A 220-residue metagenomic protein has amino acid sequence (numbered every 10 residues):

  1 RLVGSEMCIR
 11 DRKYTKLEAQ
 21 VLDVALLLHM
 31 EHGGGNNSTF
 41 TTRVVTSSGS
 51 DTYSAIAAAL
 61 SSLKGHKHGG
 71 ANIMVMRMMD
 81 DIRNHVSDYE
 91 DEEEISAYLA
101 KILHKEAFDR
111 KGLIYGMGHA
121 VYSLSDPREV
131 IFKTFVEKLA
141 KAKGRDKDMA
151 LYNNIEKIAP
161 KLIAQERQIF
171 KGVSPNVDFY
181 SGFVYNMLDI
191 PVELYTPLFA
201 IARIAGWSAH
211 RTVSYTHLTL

Functional and structural regions predicted by a protein language model:
R1, S5-E6, R10-L220: Non-transmembrane, aqueous-exposed alpha-helical and coiled segments at domain scale
